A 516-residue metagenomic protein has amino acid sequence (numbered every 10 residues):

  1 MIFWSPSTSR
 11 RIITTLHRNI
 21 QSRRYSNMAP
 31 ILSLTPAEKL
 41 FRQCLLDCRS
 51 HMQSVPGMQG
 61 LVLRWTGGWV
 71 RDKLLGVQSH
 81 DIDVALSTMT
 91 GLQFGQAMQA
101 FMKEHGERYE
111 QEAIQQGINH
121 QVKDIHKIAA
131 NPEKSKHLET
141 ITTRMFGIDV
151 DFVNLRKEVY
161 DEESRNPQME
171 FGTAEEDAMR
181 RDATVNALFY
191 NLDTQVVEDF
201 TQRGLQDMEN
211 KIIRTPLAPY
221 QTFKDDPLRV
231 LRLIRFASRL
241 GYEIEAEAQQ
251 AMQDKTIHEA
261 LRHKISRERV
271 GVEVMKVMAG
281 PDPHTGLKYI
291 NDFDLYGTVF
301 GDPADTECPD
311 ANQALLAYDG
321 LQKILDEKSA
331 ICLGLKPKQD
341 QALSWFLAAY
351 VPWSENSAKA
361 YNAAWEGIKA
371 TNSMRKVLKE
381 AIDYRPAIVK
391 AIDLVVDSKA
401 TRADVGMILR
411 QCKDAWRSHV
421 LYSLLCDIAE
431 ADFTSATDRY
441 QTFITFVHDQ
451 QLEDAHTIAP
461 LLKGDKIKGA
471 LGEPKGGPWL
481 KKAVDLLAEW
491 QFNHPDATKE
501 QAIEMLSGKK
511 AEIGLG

Functional and structural regions predicted by a protein language model:
I2-G516: Catalytic cores of the polymerase beta-like nucleotidyltransferase superfamily and closely associated nucleotide
